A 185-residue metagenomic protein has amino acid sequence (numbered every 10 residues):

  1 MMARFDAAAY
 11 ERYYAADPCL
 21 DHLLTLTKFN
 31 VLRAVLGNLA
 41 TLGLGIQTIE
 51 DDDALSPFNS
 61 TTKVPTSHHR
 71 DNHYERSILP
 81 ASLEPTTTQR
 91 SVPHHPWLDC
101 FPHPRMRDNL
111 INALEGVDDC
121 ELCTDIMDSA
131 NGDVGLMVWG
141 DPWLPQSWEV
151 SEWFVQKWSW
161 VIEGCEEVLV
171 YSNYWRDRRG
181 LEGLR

Functional and structural regions predicted by a protein language model:
M1-R185: Transcription factor C-terminal regulatory/effector domains that mediate ligand binding, dimerization, and co-regulator
